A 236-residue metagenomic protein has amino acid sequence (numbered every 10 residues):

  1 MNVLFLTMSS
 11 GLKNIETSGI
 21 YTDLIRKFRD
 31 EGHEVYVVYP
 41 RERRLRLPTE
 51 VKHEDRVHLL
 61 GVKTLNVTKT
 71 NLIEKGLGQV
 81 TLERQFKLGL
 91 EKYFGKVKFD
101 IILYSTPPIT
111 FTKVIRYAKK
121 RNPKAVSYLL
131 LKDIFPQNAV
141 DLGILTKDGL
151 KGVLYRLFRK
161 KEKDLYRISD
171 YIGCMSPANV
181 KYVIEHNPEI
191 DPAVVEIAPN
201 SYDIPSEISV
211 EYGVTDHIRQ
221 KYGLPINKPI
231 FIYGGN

Functional and structural regions predicted by a protein language model:
M1-V51, D55-H58: N-terminal subdomain of nucleotide-sugar transferases
M8, V67-E74, V97, A125-K160 (+1 more regions): Acceptor-binding helix/loop patch of EC 2.4 sugar-transfer enzymes, predominantly nucleotide-sugar-dependent
V37-F94: A conserved catalytic-core segment of Leloir-type glycosyltransferases
T49-V51, I208-L224: A short helix/loop element that forms part of the nucleotide-sugar donor recognition site in Leloir-type
H58-L60, L90-F111, K120-L130, Y171: Short N-terminal targeting/anchoring amphipathic segment
Y117-R121, G152-C174: Membrane-proximal helix-turn-helix segments that form the acceptor-binding/catalytic region of lipid-linked
M175-A178, A198-S201: Carbohydrate-associated surface elements
H217, P225-N236: Conserved donor-binding/catalytic core segment of Leloir-type glycosyltransferases
